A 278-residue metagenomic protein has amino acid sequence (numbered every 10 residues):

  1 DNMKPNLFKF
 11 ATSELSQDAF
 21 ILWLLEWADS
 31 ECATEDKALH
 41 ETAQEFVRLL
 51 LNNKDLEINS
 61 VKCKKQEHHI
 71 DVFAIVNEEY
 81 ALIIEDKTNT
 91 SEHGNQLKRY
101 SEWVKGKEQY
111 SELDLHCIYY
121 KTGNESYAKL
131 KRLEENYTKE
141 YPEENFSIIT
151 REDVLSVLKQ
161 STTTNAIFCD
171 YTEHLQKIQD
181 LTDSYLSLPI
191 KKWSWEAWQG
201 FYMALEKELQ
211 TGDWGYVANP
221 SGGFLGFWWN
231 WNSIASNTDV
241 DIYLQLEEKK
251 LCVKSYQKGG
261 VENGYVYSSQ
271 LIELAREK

Functional and structural regions predicted by a protein language model:
D1-L49: A structured, charge-rich N-terminal accessory region that forms the first stable segment of a protein and links
I21, V72-A74, E78-T88, Y100: Conserved catalytic cores of phosphodiester-cleaving nucleases, focusing on short active-site segments
Q44-E78, V217-S221, W228-N237: Active-site metal-binding core of divalent-cation-utilizing nuclease and nuclease-like domains
K65-E67, V76, K87-T90, V104 (+4 more regions): Short, flexible loop/turn elements at secondary-structure junctions
H69-F73, A81-E85, D239-Y243, K250-C252: Short hydrophobic-acidic sequence motifs that mark active-site Asp/Glu residues
T90-R99, V261-Y267: Active-site-adjacent loop/helix micro-motif of nuclease/hydrolase catalytic cores
N95, R99, K105-G222: Gly/Pro-rich interdomain helix-loop hinge
T182-K278: Polyanion-binding interface signature
